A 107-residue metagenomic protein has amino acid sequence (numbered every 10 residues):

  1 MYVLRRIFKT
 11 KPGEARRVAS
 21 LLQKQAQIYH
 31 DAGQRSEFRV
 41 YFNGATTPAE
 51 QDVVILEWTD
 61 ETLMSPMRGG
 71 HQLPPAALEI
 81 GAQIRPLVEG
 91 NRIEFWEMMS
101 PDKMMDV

Functional and structural regions predicted by a protein language model:
Y2-K9, F38-P74, V107: Short, well-ordered beta-strand segments in beta-rich or mixed alpha/beta enzyme and ligand-binding folds
K9-A19: Short, surface-exposed ligand-recognition loops at beta-strand->loop->(often short) alpha-helix junctions that present
K9-K11, K24, K103: Context-gated lysine
T10-K11, G44, G90, E97: Intrinsically disordered, low-complexity segments enriched in polar/charged small residues
E14-R16, Q27, N43-G44: Intrinsically disordered, low-complexity segments enriched in polar/charged residues with Gly/Pro, especially when
E14-R16, T62-M64, P101-K103: Residue-level signal for secondary-structure boundary sites
K24-R39, E57-F95: An amphipathic, aromatic/His-enriched active-site/gating alpha helix that lines ligand/cofactor pockets
W96-V107: Acidic/histidine-enriched, glycine/proline-rich intrinsically disordered or flexible terminal extensions
